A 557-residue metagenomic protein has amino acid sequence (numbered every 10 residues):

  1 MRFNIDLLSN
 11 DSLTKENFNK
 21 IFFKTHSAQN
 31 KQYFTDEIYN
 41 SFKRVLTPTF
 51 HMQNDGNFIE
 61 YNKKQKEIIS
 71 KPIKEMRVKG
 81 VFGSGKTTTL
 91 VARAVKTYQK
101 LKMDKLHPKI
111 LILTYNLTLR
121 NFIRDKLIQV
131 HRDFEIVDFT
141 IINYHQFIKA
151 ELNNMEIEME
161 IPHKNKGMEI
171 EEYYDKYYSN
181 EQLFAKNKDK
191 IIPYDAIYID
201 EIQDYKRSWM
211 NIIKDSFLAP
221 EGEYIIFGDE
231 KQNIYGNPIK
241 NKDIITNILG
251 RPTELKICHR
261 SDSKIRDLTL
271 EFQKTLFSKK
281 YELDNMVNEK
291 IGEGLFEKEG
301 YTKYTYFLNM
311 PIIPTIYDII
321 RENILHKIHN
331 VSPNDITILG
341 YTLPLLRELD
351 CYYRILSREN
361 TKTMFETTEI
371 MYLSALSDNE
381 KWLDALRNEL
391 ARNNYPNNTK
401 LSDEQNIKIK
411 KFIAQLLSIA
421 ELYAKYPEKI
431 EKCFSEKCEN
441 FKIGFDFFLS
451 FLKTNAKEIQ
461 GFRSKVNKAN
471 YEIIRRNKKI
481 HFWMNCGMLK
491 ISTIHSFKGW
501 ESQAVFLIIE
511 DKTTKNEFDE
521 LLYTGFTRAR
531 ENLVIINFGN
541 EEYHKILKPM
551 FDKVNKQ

Functional and structural regions predicted by a protein language model:
M1-R44: N-terminal accessory nucleic-acid engagement/regulatory domains that precede and modulate ATP-driven motor cores
K15-A28, E75, E151-K164, D267-Q273 (+2 more regions): Short, surface-exposed amphipathic charged segments that create phosphate/polyanion-binding patches used for binding
Y33-R44, T49-K74, V81, T89: N-terminal pre-P-loop "Q-motif" helix
F58, K63, M76-K109, T114-V130 (+4 more regions): Conserved helicase motor core of SF1/SF2 NTP-dependent helicases
E135: Conserved nucleotide-sensing/catalytic segment adjacent to the nucleotide-binding pocket in NTP-handling enzymes
L152-S216, L489-S496: Conserved RecA-like ASCE ATPase "motif II neighborhood" in helicase/translocase motors
